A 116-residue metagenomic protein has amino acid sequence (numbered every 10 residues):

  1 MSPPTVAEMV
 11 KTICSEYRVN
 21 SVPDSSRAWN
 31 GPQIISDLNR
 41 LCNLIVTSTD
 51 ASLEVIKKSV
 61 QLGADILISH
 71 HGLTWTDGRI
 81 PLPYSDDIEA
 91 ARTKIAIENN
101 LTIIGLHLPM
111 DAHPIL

Functional and structural regions predicted by a protein language model:
M1-L116: Hydrophobic structural segments
